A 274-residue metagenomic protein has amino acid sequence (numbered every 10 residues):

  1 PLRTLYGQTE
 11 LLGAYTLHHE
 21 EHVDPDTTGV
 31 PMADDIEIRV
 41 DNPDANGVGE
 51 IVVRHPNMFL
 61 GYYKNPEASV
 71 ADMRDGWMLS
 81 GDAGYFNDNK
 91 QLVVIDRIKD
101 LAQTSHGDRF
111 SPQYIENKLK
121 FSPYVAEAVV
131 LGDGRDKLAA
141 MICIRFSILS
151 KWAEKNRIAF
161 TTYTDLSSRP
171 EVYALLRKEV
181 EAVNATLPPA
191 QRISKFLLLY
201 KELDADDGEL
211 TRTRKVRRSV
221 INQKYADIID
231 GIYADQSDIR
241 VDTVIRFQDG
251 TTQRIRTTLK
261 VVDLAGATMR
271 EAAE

Functional and structural regions predicted by a protein language model:
P1-D24, E37: Gly/Ser/Thr-rich phosphate-binding loop
G7, G29, D82: Active-site glycine-centered loops adjacent to acidic/histidine catalytic or metal-binding residues that shape
D26-M32, R74-D75: Short Gly/Pro-enriched turn/cap motifs at secondary-structure boundaries
D41, A83, D88, L101 (+1 more regions): C-terminal boundary motif of the adenylate-forming
N46-T104: Conserved ATP-binding/catalytic segment of the ANL
R54, M141-C143, L199: Short hydrophobic/aromatic beta-strand micro-patches that form the beta-sheet surface supporting nucleotide- or nucleic
M58, Q91-K120, L149-P170, P189-I193 (+2 more regions): Adenylate-forming
A102, E127-V129, W152, R177-A273: Conserved C-terminal "lid"/linker of ANL adenylate-forming enzymes
